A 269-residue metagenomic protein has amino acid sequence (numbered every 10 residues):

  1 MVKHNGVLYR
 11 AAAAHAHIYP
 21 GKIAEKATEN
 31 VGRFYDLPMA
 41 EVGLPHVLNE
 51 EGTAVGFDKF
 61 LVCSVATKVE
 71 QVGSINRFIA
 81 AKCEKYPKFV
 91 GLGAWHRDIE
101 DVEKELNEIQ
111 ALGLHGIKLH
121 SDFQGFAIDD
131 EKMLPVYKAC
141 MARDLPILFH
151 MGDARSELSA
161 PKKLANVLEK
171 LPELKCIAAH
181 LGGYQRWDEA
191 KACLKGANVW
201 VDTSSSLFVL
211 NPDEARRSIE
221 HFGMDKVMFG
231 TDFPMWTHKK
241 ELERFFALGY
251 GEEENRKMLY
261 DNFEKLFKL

Functional and structural regions predicted by a protein language model:
M1-A14, A24-K59, M224-K226, H238-L269: Mid-to-C-terminal alpha-helical segments outside catalytic/metal-binding sites
R10-Y19, I109, V136, K170 (+1 more regions): A generic "structured core" feature
A12-G21, H120, H150, H180: Histidine-centered divalent metal-coordination motifs
H15, G52, I79, I109 (+8 more regions): Conserved, mostly hydrophobic/aromatic
I18-K22, T67-E70, R97-D101, Q124 (+4 more regions): Active-site environment of divalent metal-dependent phosphoester hydrolases
V47-E51, I75-K82, E105-I109, K132-V136 (+4 more regions): A general structural detector for well-ordered alpha-helical segments in enzyme core domains, enriched
D58-K59, T67-L148, D153, V209: Active-site gating/metal-coordination segments in enzymes
H115-G116, D130-M228: Catalytic pocket-lining loop regions of alpha/beta-barrel enzymes, especially the amidohydrolase/enolase/GH5 lineages
